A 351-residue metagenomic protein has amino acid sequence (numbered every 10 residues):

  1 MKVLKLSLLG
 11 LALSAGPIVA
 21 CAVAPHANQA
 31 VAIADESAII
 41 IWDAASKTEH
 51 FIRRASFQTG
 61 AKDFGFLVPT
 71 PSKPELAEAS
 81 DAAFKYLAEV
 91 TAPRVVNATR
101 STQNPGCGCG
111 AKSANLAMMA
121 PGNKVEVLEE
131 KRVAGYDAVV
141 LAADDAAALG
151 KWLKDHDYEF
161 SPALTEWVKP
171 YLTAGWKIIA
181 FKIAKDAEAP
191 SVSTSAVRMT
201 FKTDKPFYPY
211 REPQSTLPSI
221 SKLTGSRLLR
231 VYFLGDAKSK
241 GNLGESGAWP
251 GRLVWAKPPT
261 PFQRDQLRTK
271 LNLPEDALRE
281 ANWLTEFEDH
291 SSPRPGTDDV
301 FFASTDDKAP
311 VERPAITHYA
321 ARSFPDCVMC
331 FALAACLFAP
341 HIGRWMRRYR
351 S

Functional and structural regions predicted by a protein language model:
M1-K2: N-terminal secretory signal peptides that target proteins for export/translocation
K5-P17: Bacterial N-terminal signal peptides
A20-E36, A45, F160-Y349: Accessory, solvent-exposed terminal regions and/or long lumenal/extracellular loops of proteins
A27-D43, N115-E126: Short, compositionally biased low-complexity segments enriched in polar/charged residues
I41-T99, L149-P170, G175: Surface-exposed, glycine/proline- and aromatic-rich loop segments on solvent-exposed faces across compartments
H50, V139-L141: Structural recognition of the beta-strand scaffold that forms the well-ordered cores of secreted hydrolase catalytic
S56, P71, Y136, A143-A146 (+1 more regions): Solvent-exposed coil/turn segments that connect beta secondary-structure elements in extracytoplasmic/periplasmic
E78-V133, A142, A146-G150: A cross-kingdom signal targeting lumenal/periplasmic-facing segments of multi-pass membrane and secretory-pathway
